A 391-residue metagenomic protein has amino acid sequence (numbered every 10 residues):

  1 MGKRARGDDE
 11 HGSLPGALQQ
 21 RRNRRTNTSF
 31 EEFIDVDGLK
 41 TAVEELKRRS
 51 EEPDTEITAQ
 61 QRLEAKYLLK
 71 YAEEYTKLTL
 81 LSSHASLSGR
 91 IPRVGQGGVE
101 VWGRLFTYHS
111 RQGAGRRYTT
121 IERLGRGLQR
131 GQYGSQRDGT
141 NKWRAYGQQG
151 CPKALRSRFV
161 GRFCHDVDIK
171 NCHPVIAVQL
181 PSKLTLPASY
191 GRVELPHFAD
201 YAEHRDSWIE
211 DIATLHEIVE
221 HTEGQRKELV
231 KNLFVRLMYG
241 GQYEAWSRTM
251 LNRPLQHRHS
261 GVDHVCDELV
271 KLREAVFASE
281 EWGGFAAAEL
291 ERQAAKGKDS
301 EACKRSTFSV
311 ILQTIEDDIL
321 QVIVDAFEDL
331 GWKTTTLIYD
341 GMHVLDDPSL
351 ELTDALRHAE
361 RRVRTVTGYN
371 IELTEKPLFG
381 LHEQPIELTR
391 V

Functional and structural regions predicted by a protein language model:
M1-R156, V160-R162, Y369-V391: Non-catalytic nucleic-acid-binding interfaces of large nucleic-acid enzymes and RNP effectors
K142-C303: Helical catalytic core of nucleic-acid polymerases
D166-I169, F234, K333-D346: Catalytic palm active-site di-aspartate
Y239, V324-W332, D347, R364: Hydrophobic alpha-helix feature that most strongly marks membrane-spanning transmembrane helices and their immediate
G241-R248, E301, S349-V391: C-terminal polymerase-core module
S300-I315: Short glycine-/aliphatic-rich beta-strand segments at the starts of folded cytosolic domains
L312-L330: Short amphipathic alpha-helix segments
I323-V324, L337-Y339, D346, E375-P377: Active-site proximal loops enriched in glycine and acidic residues that flank catalytic Cys/His/Asp and coordinate
